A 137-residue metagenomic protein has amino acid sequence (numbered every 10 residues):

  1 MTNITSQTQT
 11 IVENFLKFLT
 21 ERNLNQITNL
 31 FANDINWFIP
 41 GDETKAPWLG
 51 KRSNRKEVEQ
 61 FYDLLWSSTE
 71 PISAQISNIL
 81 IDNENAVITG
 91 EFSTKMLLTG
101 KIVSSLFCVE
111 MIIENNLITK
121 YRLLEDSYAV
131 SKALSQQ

Functional and structural regions predicted by a protein language model:
M1-N29, N33: Short, low-complexity N-terminal intrinsically disordered segments enriched in polar/charged residues
T2-I4, L64-Q137: A beta-strand edge to alpha-helix "cap/lid" segment located at domain peripheries
V12, L16, E59-Y62, L134: A generic alpha-helix structural signal
E13-R22, K45-L49, L65-T69, T89-E91: Short, mixed-charge, low-aromatic patches
F15, I27-T28, I35, N54 (+4 more regions): Hydrophobic pocket/interface hotspot
N33-I81: A solvent-exposed, acidic/Ser-Thr-rich amphipathic alpha-helical stretch
